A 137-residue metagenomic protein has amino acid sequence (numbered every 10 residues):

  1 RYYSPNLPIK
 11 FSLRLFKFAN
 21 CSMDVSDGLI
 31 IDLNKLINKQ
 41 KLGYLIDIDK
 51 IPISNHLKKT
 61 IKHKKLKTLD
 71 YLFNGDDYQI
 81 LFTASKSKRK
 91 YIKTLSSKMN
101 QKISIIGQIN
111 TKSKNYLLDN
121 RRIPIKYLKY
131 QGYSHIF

Functional and structural regions predicted by a protein language model:
Y2-G75: Active-site-proximal betaalpha loop/short-helix elements that scaffold phosphoryl/nucleotidyl transfer chemistry
Y2-N6, S96-F137: Acidic, Ser/Thr/Pro-rich beta/coil linker or hinge segments at domain junctions
R14-F18, Y91-M99: Generic non-transmembrane alpha-helical segments
D24, F82, I106: Residue-level signal for inorganic ion chemistry
D27, K86, T111: Short, glycine/acidic-enriched loop or turn micro-motifs at the edges of active sites
L45, L81-T83: Structured core elements
T83-R89: Helix N-cap motif at beta-to-alpha junctions
